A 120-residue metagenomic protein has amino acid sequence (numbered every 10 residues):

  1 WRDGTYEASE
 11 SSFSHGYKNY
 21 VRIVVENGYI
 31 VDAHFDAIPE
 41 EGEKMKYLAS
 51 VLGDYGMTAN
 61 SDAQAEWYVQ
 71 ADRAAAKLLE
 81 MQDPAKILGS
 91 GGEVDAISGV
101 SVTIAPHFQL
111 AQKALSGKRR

Functional and structural regions predicted by a protein language model:
W1, S9-R120: Active-site- and interface-proximal helix/loop "cap" or "latch" segments in soluble metabolic and energy-transducing
